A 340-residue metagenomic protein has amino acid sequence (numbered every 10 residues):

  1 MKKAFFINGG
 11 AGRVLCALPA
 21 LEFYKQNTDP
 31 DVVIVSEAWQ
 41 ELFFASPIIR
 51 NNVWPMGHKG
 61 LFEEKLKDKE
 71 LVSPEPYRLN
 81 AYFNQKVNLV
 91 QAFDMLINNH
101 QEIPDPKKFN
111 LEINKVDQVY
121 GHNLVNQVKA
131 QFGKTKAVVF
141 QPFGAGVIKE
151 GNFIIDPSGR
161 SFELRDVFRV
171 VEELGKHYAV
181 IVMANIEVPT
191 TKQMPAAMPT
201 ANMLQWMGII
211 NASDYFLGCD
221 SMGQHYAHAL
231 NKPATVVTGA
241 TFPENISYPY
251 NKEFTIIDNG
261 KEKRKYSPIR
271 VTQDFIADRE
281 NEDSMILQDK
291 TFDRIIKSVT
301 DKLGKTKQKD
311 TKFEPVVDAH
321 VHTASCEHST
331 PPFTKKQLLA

Functional and structural regions predicted by a protein language model:
M1-P47: N-terminal pre-catalytic "stem/leader" segment of glycosyltransferase-like enzymes
K2, A137, Y215, P315-V317: Structural motif
A11, L15, F153-E244: Donor-binding and catalytic core of enzymes assembling or modifying cell-surface/extracellular glycoconjugates
T28, I49-R50, L66-K69, Y178 (+2 more regions): Short, well-ordered alpha-helix to beta-strand connector turns
A38-Y120, Q127, Q131-F153, T241-E244: Conserved nucleotide-diphosphate donor binding/catalytic pocket of glycan-assembly enzymes
R78-Q127, Q131, Y250-Q308: Leloir-type glycosyltransferase catalytic cores
A145-N152, P189-K192, K265-Y266: Short acidic/His/Gly/Ser-rich catalytic and metal-binding motifs that mark active-site loops of diverse hydrolases
K307-A340: An N-terminally biased module of ancient metal coordination in phosphate/nucleic-acid-related enzymes
